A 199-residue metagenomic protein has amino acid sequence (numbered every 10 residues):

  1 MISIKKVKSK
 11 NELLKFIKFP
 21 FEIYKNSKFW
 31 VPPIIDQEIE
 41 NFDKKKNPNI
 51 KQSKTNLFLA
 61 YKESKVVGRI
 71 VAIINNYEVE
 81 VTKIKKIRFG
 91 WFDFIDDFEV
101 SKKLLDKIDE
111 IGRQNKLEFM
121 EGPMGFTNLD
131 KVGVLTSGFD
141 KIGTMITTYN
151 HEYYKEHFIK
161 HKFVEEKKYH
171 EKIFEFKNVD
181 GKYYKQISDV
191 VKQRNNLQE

Functional and structural regions predicted by a protein language model:
M1-K45, K192-E199: Short amphipathic alpha-helix that is part of the acyltransferase structural core
I2, T148-E199: Acyltransferase donor/substrate-recognition loop-hinge adjacent to the catalytic core
V7, E63, F92, G125 (+1 more regions): Structured loops at beta-to-helix junctions and adjacent beta-edge loops in soluble globular domains
L13, N76-V79, N128-D130, V179-D180: Flexible loop/turn segments at secondary-structure boundaries
D43-L59: A short helix-loop-beta-strand connector motif used in the catalytic cores of GNAT acetyltransferases and, in some
T55-I70, I159, E165-K167, E199: Conserved beta-hairpin
V79-V164: Acyl-donor binding region in acyl/amide transferases
